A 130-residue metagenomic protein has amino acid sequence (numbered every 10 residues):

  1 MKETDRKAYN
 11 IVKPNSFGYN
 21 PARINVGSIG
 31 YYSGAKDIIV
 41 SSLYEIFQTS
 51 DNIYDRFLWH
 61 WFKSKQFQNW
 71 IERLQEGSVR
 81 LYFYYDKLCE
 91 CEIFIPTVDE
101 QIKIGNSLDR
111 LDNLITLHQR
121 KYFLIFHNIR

Functional and structural regions predicted by a protein language model:
M1-R130: Feature detects amphipathic, helix-rich regulatory segments
